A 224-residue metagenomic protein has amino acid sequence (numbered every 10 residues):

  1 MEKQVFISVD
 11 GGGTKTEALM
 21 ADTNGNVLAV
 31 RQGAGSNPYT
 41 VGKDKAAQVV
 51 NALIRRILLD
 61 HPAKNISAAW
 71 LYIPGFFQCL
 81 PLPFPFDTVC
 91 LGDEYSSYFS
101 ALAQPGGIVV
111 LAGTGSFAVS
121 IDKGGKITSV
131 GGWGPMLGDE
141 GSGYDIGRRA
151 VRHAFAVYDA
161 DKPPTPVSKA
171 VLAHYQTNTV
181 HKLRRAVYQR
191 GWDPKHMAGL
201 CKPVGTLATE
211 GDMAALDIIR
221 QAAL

Functional and structural regions predicted by a protein language model:
M1-E2, C79, D87-V110, G125-K126: Conserved phosphate-binding catalytic cores of ATP/NTP-utilizing and phosphoryl-transfer enzymes
K3-Q48, I127, G132: Short glycine-rich, Thr/Ser-proximal phosphate-binding strand/loop in the N-terminal lobe of ATP-dependent enzymes
F6-D10, I66-W70, G107-L111, A118: Short glycine-aspartate micro-motif
T16-M20, F99, S116-I121: Short beta-strand scaffold segments in enzyme catalytic cores
G35-Y39, I54-G92, L102: Short beta-strand-loop/turn "lid" adjacent to the catalytic site in phosphate-handling enzymes
T114-V130, H196-P203: Acidic-glycine-rich active-site phosphate/pyrophosphate-binding loop
K126-T177: Glycine-rich phosphate-binding loop plus the immediately following alpha-helix
Q176-A223: Adenine-nucleotide phosphate-binding core of ATP-dependent small-molecule kinases
